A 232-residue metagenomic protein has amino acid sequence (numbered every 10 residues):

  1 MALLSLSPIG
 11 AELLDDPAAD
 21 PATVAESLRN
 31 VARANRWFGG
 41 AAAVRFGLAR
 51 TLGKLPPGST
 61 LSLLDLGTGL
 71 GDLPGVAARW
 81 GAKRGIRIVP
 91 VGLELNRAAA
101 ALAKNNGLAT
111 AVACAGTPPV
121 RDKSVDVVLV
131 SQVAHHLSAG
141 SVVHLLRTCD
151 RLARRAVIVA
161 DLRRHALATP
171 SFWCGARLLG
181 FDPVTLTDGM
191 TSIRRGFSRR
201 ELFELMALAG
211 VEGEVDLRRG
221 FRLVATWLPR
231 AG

Functional and structural regions predicted by a protein language model:
M1-P17: N-terminal auxiliary segments of SAM/dcSAM-dependent transferases
P21-G47, T51-L52: Class I SAM-dependent methyltransferase Rossmann-like catalytic core, especially the SAM/SAH-binding loop
L64-L66, L70-T117: Class I SAM-dependent methyltransferase SAM/SAH-binding core
L129: A conserved beta-strand element that flanks and buttresses the S-adenosyl-L-methionine
L137-T148: A short, conserved alpha-helix within the catalytic core of class I
A153-L162: Conserved beta-strand signature within the Rossmann-like core of class I S-adenosyl-L-methionine
L162-M206, V215: C-terminal alpha-helical "lid/dimerization" subdomain adjacent to the S-adenosyl-L-methionine
E214-G232: Core SAM-dependent methyltransferase catalytic element
